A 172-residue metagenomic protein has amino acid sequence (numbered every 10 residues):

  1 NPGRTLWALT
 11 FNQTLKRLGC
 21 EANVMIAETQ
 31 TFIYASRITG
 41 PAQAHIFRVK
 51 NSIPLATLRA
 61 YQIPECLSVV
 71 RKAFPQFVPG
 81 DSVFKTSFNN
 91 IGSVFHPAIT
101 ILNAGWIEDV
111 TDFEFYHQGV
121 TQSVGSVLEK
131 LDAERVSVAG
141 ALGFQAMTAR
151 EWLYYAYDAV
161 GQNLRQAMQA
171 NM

Functional and structural regions predicted by a protein language model:
N1-G40: Rossmann-like NAD(P)(H) cofactor-binding subdomain of soluble oxidoreductases
A8, N12, L67-R71, D132-V136: Predominant activation on well-ordered alpha-helical scaffold segments within soluble catalytic domains
K16, C20, R71-Q76, A133 (+1 more regions): Generic secondary-structure signature for well-ordered alpha-helical cores
A22, V49-N51, Q169-M172: Residue-level preference for short coil/turn positions at secondary-structure junctions
N23-E28, I53-A56, Y157: Short, surface-exposed, polar/charged, turn-prone segments marking secondary-structure boundaries
A27-T29, S82, A149: Conserved beta-strand termini and adjacent loop/short-helix elements that scaffold enzyme active sites in alpha/beta
F32-L131: Substrate/ligand-engaging "lid" and interaction regions
V124, L131-N171: Small-residue-rich helix-loop
